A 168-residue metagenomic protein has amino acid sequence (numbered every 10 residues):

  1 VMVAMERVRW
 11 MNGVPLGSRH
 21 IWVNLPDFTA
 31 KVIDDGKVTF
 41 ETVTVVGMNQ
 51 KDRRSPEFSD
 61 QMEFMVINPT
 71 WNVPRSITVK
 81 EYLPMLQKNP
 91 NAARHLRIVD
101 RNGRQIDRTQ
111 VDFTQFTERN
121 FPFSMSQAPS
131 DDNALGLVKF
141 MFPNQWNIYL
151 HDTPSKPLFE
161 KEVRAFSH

Functional and structural regions predicted by a protein language model:
V1-H168: Well-ordered beta-sheet/strand-loop patches within structured domains
